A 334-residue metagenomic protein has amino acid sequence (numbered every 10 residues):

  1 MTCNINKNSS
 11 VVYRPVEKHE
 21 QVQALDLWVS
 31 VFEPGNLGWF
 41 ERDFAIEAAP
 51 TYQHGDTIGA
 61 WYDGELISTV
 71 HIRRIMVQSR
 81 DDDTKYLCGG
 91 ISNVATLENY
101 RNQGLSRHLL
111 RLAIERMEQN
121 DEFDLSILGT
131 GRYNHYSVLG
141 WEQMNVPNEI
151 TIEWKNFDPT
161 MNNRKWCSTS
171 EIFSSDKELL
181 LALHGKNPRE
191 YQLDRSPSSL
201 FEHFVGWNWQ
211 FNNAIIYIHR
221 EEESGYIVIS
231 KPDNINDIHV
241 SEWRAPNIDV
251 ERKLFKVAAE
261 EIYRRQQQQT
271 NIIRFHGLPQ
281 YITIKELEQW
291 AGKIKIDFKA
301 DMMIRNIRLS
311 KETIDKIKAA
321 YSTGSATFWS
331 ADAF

Functional and structural regions predicted by a protein language model:
T2-R74, D81-Y86, G90, F157-S198 (+1 more regions): Short amphipathic alpha-helix that is part of the acyltransferase structural core
G55-G59, T69, N93, F211-I216 (+1 more regions): Short hydrophobic/aromatic beta-strand element in the GNAT-like acyltransferase core that lines or flanks the acyl-donor
K85-E98, I235-N247: Conserved acetyl-CoA binding element of GNAT-fold acetyltransferases
I91-T96, N102-M117, L128, I248-I262: Conserved acetyl-CoA-binding loop-helix of GNAT-fold acetyltransferases
L109, F123-E153: Long, hydrophobic, well-ordered secondary-structure blocks that form the structural core and pocket-lining surfaces
L110, E115-T130, R264-P279: Conserved GNAT acetyl-CoA-binding A-motif
G140-T160, S241-R252, K256-F334: Active-site/acyl-donor-binding loops of N-acyltransferases
E142-W243: Amide-forming acyltransferase catalytic core, primarily the GNAT-like/NAT-type and related acyltransferase folds
